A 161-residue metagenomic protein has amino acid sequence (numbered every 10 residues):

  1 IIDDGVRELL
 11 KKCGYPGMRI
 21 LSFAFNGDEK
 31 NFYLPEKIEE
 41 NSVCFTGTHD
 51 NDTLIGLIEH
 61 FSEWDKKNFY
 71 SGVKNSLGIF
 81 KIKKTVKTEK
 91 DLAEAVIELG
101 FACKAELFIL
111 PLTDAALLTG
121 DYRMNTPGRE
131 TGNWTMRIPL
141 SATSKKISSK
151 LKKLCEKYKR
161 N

Functional and structural regions predicted by a protein language model:
I1-N161: Catalytic cores of glycan-processing enzymes that make or break glycosidic bonds
